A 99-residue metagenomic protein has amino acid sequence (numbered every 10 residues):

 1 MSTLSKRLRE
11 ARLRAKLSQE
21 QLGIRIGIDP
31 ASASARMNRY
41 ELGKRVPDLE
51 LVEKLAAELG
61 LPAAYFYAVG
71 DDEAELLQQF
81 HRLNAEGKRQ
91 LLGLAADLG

Functional and structural regions predicted by a protein language model:
T3-K6, K16-L17, S32, P47-E50: Residue-level signal for the short linker/turn that defines the boundary of a DNA-recognition helix
K6, A35-N38, A74-Q78: Positions in alpha-helical segments
K6-I26: Short basic helix-loop element that most often maps to the first helix and adjoining turn of HTH DNA-binding modules
G27-V46, A68: Recognition helix of helix-turn-helix/homeodomain-like DNA-binding domains that insert into the DNA major groove
K44, D48-Y65: DNA major-groove recognition helix of helix-turn-helix/homeodomain DNA-binding modules
V69-G99: Interfacial/linker helices and their anchor residues that mediate assembly or domain coupling
